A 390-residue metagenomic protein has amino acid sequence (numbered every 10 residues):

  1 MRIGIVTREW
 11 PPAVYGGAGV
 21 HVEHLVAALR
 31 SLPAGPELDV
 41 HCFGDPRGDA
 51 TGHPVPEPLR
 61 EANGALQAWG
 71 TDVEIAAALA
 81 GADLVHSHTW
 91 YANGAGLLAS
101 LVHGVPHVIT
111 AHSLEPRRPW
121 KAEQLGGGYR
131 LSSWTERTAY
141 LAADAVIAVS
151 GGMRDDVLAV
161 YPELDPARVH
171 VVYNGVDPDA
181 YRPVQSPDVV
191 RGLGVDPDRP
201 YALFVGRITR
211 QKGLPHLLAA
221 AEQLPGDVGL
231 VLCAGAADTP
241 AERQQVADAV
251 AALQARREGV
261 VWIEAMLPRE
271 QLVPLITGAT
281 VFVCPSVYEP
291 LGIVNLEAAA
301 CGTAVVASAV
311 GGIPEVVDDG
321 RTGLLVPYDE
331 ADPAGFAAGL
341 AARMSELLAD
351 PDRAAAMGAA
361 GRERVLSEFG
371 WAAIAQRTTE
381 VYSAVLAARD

Functional and structural regions predicted by a protein language model:
M1-R47, A372, R389-D390: N-terminal subdomain of nucleotide-sugar transferases
G44-P46, V176, G229-A247, V261: Glycosyltransferase donor-sugar binding loop
G152, G175: Carbohydrate-associated surface elements
R243-M266, E270: Nucleotide-activated donor-binding/catalytic signature segment of Leloir-type glycosyltransferases, i.e., the conserved
P274-A279: Short alpha-helical donor nucleotide-sugar binding micro-motif in glycosyltransferases
V281, A304-A307, V317: Short hydrophobic beta-strand element within catalytic cores of glycosyltransferases and related nucleotide-activated
V287: Aromatic "clamp/platform" in nucleotide-sugar-dependent glycosyltransferases that forms part of the donor/acceptor
P314-S345, D352-A356: Change "using UDP/GDP/dTDP sugars" to "using nucleotide sugars
